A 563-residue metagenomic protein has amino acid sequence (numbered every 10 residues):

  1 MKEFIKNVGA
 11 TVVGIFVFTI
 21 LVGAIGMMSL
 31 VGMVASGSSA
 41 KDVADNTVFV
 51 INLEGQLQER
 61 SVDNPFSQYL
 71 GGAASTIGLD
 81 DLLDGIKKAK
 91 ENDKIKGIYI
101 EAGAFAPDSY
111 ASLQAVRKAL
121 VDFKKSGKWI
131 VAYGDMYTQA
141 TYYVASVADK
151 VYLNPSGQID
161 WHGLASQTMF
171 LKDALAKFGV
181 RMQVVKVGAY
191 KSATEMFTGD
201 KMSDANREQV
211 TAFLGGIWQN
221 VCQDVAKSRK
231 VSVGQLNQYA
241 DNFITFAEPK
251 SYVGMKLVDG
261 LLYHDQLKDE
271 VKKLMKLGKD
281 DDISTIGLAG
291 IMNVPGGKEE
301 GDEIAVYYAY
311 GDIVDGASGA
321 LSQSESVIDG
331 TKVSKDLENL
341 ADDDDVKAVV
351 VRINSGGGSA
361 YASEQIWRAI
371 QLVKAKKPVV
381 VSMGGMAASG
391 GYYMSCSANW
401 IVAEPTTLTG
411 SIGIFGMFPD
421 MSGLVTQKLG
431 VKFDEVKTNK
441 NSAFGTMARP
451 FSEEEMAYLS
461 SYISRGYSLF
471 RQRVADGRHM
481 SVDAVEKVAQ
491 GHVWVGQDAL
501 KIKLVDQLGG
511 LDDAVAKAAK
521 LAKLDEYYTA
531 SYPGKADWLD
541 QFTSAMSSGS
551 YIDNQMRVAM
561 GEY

Functional and structural regions predicted by a protein language model:
K2-D42, N46: N-terminal type II signal-anchor transmembrane helix that functions as the membrane-insertion/stop-transfer segment
K41-L82: Short extracytoplasmic
Y69-S75, E101-Y110, W129-D135, G157-H162 (+11 more regions): Second-shell loop/turn segments in exported
T76-K150, D336, D342-A348, A360-P378 (+1 more regions): Membrane-embedded segments
S109, F123-L175, G356-G357, V373-F418 (+1 more regions): Glycine-rich beta-to-alpha active-site loop
T168, K172-K272, S422-I502, D506-Q507 (+2 more regions): Charged, glycine-interspersed solvent-exposed loop segments at helix/strand-loop junctions that cap or gate access
K227-S228, D259-E303, F415, R471-G477 (+1 more regions): C-terminal long alpha-helix characteristic of the crotonase
G301-I304, Y308-D344, P533-Y563: Intrinsic disorder and flexible/low-complexity segments
